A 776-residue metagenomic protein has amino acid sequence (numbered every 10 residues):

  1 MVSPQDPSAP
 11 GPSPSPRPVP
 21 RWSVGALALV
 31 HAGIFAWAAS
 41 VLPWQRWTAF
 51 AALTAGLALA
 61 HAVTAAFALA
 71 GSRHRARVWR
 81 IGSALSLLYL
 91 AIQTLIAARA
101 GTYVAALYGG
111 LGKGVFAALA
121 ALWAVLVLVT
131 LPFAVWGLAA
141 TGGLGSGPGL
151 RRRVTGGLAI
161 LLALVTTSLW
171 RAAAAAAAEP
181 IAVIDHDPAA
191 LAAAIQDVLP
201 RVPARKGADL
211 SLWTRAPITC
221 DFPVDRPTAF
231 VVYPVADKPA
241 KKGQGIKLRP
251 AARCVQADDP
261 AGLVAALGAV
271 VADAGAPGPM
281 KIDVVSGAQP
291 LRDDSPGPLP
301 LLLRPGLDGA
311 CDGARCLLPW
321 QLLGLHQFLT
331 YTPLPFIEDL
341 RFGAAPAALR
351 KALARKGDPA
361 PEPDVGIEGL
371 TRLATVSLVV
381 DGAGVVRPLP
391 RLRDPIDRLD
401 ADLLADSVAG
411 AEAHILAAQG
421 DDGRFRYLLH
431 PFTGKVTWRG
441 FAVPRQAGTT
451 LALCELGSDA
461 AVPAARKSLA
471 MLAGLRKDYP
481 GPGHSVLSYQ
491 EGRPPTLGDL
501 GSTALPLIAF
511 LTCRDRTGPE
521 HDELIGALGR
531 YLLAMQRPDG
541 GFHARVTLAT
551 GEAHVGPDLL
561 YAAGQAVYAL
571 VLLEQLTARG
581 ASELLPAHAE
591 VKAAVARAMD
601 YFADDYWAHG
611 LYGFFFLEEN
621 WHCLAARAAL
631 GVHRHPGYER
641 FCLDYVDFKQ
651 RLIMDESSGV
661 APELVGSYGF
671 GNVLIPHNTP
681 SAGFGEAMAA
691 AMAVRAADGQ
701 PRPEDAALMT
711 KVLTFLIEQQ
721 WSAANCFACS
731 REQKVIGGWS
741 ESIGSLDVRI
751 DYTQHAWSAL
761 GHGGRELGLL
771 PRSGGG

Functional and structural regions predicted by a protein language model:
P4-A32, G143: Cytosolic juxtamembrane helix and N-cap/initiation of the first transmembrane helix
L29-W44, C623: Membrane-embedded alpha-helical segments in integral membrane proteins
I34-V41, L88-Y103, S168-L169: C-terminal TM-helix exit segments that contain a strictly Trp-centered aromatic cap at the helix terminus
L42-A49, L95-A120: Interfacial non-cytosolic loop connecting adjacent transmembrane helices
A66-L90, G147-R152: Loop-to-transmembrane helix junctions at the membrane interface
Y108-A140, G149-G156: Alpha-helical membrane-associated segments of multi-pass integral membrane proteins
P148-A175: Internal/C-terminal transmembrane anchor helices
E179-G776: Glycan-recognition and catalytic cores of secretory/periplasmic carbohydrate-active enzymes
